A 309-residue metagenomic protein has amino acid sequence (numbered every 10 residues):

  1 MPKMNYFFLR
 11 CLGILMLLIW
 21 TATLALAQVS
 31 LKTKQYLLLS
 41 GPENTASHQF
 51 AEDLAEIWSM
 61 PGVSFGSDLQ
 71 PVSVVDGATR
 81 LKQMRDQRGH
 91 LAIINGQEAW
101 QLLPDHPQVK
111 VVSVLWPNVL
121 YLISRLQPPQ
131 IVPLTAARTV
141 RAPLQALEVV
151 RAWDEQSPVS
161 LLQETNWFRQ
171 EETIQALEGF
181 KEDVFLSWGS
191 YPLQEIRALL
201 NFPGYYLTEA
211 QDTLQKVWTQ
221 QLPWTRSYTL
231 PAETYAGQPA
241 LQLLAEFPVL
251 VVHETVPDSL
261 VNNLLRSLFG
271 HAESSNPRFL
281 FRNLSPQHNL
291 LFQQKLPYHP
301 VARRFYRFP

Functional and structural regions predicted by a protein language model:
P2-L12: Bacterial N-terminal signal peptides that target proteins for export
C11-T23: Bacterial N-terminal signal peptides
A25-A27: Boundary at the C-terminal end of the N-terminal hydrophobic targeting segment
V29-P133: Short, glycine-/small- and polar/acidic-enriched structural segments that line small-molecule recognition paths
K32-P61, N118-G179, F292, L296-V301 (+1 more regions): Bilobed "Venus flytrap"/periplasmic-binding protein-like clamshell domains and structurally analogous long
M84-R85, T173-E178, L264: Hydrophobic residues within well-ordered alpha-helices
G96-A99, E155-V249, T255: Pocket-lining segment of extracytoplasmic ligand-binding domains
E172, V184-F185, G189-L200, L207 (+1 more regions): An extracytoplasmic/periplasmic, membrane-proximal ligand-sensing/linker region
